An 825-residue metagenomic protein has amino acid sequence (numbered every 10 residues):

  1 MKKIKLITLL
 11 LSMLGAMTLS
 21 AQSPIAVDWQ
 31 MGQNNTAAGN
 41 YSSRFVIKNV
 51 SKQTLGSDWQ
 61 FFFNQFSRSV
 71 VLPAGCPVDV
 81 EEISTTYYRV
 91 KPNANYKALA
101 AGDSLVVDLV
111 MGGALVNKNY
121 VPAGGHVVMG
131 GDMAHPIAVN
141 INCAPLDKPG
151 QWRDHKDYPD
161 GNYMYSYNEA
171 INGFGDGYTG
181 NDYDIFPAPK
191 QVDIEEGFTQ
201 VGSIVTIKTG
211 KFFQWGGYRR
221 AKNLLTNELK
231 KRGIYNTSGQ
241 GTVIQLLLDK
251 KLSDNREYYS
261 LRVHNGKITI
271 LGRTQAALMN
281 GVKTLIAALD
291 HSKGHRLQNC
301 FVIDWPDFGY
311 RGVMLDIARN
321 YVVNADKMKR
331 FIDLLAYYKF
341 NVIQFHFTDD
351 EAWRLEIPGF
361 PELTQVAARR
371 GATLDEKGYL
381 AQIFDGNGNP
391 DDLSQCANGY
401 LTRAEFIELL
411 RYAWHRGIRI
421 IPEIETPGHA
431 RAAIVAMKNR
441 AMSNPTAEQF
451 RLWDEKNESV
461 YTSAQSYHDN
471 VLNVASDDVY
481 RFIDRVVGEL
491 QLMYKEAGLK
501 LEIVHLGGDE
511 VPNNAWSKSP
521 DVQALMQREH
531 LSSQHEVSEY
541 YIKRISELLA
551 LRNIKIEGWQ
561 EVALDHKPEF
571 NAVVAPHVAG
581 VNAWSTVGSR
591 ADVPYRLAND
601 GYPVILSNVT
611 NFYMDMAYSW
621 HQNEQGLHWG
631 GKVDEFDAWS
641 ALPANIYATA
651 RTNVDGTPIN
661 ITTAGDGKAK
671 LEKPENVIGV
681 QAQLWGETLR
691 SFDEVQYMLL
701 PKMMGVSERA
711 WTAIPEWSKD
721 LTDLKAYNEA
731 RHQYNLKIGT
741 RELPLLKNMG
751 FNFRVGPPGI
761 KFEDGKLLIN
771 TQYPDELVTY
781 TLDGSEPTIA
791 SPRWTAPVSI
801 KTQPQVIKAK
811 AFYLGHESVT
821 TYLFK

Functional and structural regions predicted by a protein language model:
Q22-G39: Low-complexity, acidic Ser/Thr/Pro/Gly-rich terminal tails and inter-domain linkers that flank the onset of structured
Q33-N35, I47-Q53: Asparagine-centered strand-capping/turn motif at beta-strand->loop junctions
C76-L115: Intrinsically disordered, low-complexity Pro/Gly/Ser/Thr-rich segments with frequent PxxP/GP/PP motifs and embedded
V121, V127-P306, E557-H566, R754-G759: Acidic, contiguous N-terminal accessory segments
Y258-K495, L499-I503, Q681-W685: Feature activates predominantly on carbohydrate-active enzymes
S463-G580, S589-R590, P594-R596: Active-site neighborhood of glycoside hydrolase catalytic domains
I556-A563, P568-G765: Flexible, acidic glycine-rich loops studded with aromatic residues
T722-K825: Short, compositionally stereotyped local motifs that mark structural "simplifiers"
